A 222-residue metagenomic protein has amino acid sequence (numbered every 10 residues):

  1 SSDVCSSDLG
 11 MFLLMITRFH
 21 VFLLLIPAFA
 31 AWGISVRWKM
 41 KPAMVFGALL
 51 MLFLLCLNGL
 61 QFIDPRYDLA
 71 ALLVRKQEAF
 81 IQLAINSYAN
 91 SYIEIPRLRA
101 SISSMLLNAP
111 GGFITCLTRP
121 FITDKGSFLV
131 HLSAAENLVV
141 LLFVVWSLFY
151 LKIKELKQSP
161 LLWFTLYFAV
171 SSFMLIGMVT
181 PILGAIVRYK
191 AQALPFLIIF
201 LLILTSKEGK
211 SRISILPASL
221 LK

Functional and structural regions predicted by a protein language model:
S1, A30-K39, L57-D64, V145-E155 (+1 more regions): Structural signal for the C-terminal ends of transmembrane alpha-helices and the immediately following loop
D3-S6: Short, small-residue-biased leader/transition segments that mark boundaries at the very start of proteins
F12, I63, S171-M174, M178 (+3 more regions): Terminal, non-globular segments
F12-R18, L23-E136: Alpha-helical transmembrane segments and terminal signal-anchor/GPI-anchor hydrophobic tails, characterized by long
L23, A185-T205: Hydrophobic/aromatic-rich transmembrane helices and adjacent perimembrane loops
L132-Y150, Y167: Selective detector of the "anchor" transmembrane alpha-helix that sits immediately C-terminal
L156-M178: Transmembrane alpha-helix segments characteristic of polytopic inner-membrane glycan-assembly/cell-envelope
I198-K222: A juxtamembrane structural motif centered on a specific transmembrane helix
